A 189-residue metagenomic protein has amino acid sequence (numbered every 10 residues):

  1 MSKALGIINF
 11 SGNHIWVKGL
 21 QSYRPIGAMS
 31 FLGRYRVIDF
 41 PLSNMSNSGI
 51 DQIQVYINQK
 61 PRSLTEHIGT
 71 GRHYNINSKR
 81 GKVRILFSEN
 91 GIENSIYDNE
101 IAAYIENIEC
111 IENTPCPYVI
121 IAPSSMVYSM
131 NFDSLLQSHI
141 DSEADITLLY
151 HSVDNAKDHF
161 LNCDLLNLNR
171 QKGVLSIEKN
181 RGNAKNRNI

Functional and structural regions predicted by a protein language model:
M1-I189: Unchanged
